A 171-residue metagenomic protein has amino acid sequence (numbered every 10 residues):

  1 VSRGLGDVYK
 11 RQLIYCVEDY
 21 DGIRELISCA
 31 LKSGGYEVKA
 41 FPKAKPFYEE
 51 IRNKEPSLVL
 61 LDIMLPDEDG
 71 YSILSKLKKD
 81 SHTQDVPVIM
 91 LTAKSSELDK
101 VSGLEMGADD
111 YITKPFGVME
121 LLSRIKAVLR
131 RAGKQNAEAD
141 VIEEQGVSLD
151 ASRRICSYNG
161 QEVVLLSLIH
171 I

Functional and structural regions predicted by a protein language model:
V1-Y9, H170: Single conserved hydrophobic/aromatic residue that forms the stacking wall/gate of nucleotide- or nucleobase-binding
R11, E55-S57, H82-P87: His-Asp phosphorelay/catalytic-motif detector in bacterial-type signaling
L13, A127-L168: Short, Lys/Arg-enriched segments at the junction into DNA-binding effector domains of transcriptional regulators
Y20, S75-D80, D85-E143: Basic, amphipathic DNA-recognition helix from helix-turn-helix-like DNA-binding domains
Y20-K39: Two-component/phosphorelay signaling modules centered on CheY-like receiver
G35-E50: Short hydrophobic/Thr-rich beta-strand motif most characteristic of the beta2 strand and flanking loop of CheY-like
K54-L60, L65: Active-site beta3 strand of CheY-like receiver
